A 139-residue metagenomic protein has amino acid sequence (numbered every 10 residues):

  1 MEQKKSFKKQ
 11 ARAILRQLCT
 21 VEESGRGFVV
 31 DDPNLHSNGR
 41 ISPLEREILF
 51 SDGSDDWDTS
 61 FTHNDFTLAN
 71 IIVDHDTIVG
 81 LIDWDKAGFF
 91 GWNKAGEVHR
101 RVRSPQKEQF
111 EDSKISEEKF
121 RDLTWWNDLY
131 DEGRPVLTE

Functional and structural regions predicted by a protein language model:
M1-N34, I48-A69: Conserved kinase catalytic-core helix
I14-Q17, Q109, D122, L129: Amphipathic alpha-helical segments that form well-ordered structural scaffolds and often line/cohere around active
S24-R26, N38, V79, A87: Feature targets compositionally biased, intrinsically disordered low-complexity regions with long contiguous runs
R26-D55, I115-E139: Eukaryotic N-terminal targeting leaders
G39-I41, F61, I71: Flexible, surface-exposed loop/gating regions in the mature catalytic domains of secreted/periplasmic hydrolases
D56, S60-F61, D74-W125, R134: Active-site Asp-x-Gly
